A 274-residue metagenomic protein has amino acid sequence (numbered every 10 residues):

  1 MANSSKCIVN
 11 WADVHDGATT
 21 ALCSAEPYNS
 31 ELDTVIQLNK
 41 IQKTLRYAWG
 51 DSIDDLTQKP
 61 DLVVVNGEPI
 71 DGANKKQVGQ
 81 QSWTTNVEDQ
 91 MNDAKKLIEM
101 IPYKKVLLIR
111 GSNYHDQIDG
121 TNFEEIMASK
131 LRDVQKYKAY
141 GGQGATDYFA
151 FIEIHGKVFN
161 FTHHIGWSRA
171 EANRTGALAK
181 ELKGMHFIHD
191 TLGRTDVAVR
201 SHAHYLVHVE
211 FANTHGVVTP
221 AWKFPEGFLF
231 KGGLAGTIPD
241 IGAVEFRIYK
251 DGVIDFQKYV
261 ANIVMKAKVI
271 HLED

Functional and structural regions predicted by a protein language model:
A2-N3, D54-K59, M100-Y103, E153 (+1 more regions): Flexible, charged surface loops at secondary-structure boundaries
S4-I8: Extreme N-terminal starter segment of soluble prokaryotic enzymes
N10-A12, D61-E68, K105-S112, G142-A145 (+3 more regions): Active-site neighborhood of phospho(di)ester-bond hydrolases with catalytic His/Asp-centered motifs
W11-V14, T20-K138: Core catalytic region of metal-dependent phosphoesterases/phosphodiesterases, especially metallo-beta-lactamase-like
E88-M91, Y114-K136, G141, T146 (+2 more regions): Core alpha/beta structural scaffold of self-assembling particle/tube/pore-forming proteins
D147-F151, A243: Short, acidic/polar N-cap/turn motifs at the starts of alpha helices
H155-N160, I165-K258: Conserved beta-sheet core of the metallophosphoesterase superfamily
I248-D274: A short C-terminal boundary segment appended to hydrolase-like catalytic domains
